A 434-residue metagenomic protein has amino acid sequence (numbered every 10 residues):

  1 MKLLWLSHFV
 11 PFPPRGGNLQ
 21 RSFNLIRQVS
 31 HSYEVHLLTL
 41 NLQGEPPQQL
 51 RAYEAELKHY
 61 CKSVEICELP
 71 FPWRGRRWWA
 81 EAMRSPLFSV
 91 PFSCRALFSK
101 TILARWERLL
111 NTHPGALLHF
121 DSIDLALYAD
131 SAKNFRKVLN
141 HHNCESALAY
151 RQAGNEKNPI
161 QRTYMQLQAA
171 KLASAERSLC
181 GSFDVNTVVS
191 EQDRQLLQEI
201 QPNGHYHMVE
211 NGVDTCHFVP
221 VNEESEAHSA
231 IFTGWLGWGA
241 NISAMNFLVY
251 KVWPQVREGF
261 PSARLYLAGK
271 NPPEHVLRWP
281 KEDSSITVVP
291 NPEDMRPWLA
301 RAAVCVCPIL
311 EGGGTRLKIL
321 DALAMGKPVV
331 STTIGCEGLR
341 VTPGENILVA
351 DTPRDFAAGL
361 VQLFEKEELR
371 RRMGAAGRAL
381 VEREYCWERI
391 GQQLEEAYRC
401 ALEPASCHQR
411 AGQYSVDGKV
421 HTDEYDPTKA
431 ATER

Functional and structural regions predicted by a protein language model:
M1-C67, K429-R434: N-terminal subdomain of nucleotide-sugar transferases
G75-A96, A132-S174, W235: Acceptor-binding helix/loop patch of EC 2.4 sugar-transfer enzymes, predominantly nucleotide-sugar-dependent
V138, S146, M165-P220: Donor nucleotide-sugar binding/catalytic pocket of nucleotide-sugar-dependent glycosyltransferases
D184, S285, A300-G314, M325-P328: Acidic donor-binding loop of glycosyltransferase active sites
E199, H207-R301: Conserved catalytic-core segment of nucleotide-activated headgroup transferases in glycan assembly
K318-D321, P328-T332: Short hydrophobic beta-strand element within catalytic cores of glycosyltransferases and related nucleotide-activated
P343-R354, Q362-E368: Conserved acidic donor-binding segment of nucleotide-sugar-dependent glycosyltransferases
L369-E384, I390-E396: A short, well-ordered alpha-helix in the C-terminal region of glycosyltransferases
